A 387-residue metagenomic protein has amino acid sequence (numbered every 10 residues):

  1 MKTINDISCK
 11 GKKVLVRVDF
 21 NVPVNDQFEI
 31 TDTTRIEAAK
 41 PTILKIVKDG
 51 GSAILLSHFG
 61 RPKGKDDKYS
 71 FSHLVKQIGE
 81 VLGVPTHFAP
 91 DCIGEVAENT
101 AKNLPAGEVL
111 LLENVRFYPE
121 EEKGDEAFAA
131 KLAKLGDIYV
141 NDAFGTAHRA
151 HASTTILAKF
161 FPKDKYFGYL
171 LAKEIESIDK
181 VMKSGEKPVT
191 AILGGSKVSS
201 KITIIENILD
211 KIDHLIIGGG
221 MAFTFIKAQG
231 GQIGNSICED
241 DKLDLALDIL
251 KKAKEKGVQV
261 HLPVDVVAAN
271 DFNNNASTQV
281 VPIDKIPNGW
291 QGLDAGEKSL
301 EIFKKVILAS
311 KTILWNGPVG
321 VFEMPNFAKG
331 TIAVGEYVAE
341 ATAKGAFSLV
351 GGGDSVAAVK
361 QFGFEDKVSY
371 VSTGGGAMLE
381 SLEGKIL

Functional and structural regions predicted by a protein language model:
M1-L387: Active-site loop-to-helix "anion-binding N-cap" substructures in soluble metabolic enzymes
